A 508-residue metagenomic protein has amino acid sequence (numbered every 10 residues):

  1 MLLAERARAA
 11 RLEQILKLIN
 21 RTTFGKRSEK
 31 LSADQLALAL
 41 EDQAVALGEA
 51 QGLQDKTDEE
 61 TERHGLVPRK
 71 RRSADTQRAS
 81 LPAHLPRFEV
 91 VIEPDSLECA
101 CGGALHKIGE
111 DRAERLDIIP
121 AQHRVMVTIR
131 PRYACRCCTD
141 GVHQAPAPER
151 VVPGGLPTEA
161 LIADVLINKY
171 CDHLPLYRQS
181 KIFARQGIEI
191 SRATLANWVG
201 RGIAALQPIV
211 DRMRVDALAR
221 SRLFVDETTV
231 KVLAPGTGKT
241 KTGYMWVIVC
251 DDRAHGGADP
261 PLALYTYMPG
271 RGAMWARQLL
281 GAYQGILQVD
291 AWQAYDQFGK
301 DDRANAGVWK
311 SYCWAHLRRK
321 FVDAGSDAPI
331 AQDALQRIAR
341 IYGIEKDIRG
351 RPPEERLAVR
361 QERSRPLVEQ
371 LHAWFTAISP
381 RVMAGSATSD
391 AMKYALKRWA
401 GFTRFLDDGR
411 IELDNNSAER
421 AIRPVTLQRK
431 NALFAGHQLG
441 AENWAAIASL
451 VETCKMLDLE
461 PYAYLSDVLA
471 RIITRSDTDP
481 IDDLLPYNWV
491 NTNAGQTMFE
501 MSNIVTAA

Functional and structural regions predicted by a protein language model:
M1, A10, I15, R115-S221 (+1 more regions): Short, positively charged, Gly/Tyr-enriched micro-motifs that form contact patches at catalytic or ligand/partner
M1-L156, F224-V225, G257, I481-L484 (+1 more regions): Short, flexible loop/hinge motifs at secondary-structure junctions
G25, E98-C101, C135, V165 (+9 more regions): Mobile genetic element proteins and their domesticated derivatives, centered on retroelements and DNA transposons
Q77-P82, E89-G102, Y177-A282, E345-R410 (+1 more regions): Gly/Pro-rich turn-and-neighbor structural signature
K107-G109, H143-P146, V232-A234, G256-A258 (+4 more regions): Short helix/loop capping segments that flank catalytic or ligand/cofactor-binding pockets
T139, A147, L161, L166-I167 (+3 more regions): Conserved catalytic alpha/beta cores of large enzymes that bind or transform nucleotide phosphates and polynucleotides
R222-L223, I286, A291, D302-Q336: Conserved beta-strand -> loop -> alpha-helix junction used to position metal-binding or nucleic-acid-contacting
A282-Q284, V289-A294, F298, A328 (+1 more regions): Acidic/histidine-rich catalytic cores and adjacent linkers of DNA breakage/strand-transfer/modification proteins
